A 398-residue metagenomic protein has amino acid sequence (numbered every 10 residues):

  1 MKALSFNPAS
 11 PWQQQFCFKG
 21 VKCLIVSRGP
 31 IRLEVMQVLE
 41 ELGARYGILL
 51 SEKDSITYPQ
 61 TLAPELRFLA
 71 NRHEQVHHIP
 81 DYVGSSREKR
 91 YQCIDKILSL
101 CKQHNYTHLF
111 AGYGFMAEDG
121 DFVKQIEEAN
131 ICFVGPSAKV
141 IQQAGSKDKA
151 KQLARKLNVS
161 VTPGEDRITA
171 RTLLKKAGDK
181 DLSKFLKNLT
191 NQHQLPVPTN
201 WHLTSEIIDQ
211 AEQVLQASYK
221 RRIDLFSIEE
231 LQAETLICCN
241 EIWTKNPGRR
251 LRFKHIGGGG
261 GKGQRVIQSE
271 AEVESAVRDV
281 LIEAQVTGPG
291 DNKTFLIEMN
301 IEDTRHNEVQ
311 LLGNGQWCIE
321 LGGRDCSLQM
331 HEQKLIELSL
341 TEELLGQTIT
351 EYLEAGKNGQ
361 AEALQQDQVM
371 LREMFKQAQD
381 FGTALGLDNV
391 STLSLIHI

Functional and structural regions predicted by a protein language model:
M1-L393: N-terminal beta-alpha lobe that positions the nucleotide/phosphoryl donor in ATP/NTP-coupled carboxylate activation
I396-I398: Conserved small/polar residues in nucleotide/adenosyl-binding loops
